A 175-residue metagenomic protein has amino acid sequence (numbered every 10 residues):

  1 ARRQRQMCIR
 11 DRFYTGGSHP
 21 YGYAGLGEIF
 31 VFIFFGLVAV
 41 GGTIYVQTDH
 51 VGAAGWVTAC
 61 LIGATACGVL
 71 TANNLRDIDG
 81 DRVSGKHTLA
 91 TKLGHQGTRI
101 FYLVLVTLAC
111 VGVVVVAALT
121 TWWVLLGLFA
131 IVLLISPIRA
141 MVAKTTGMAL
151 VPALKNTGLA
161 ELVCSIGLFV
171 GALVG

Functional and structural regions predicted by a protein language model:
A1-I9: Single conserved hydrophobic/aromatic residue that forms the stacking wall/gate of nucleotide- or nucleobase-binding
R3, A39-C60, V111-V124, L168-G175: Helix-coil boundary and interhelical linker segments in multi-pass alpha-helical membrane proteins
R3, G27-V31, A53-L61, F101-V104 (+2 more regions): Alpha-helical transmembrane segments of integral membrane proteins
R10, L105-V115, G127-P137, F169: Hydrophobic core of alpha-helical transmembrane segments in multi-pass integral membrane proteins
R10-G17, G42, C60-L75, F129-M141: Transmembrane alpha-helical segments that form the membrane-embedded catalytic/substrate-channel core of multi-pass
D11-F35, I78-V104, I138-F169: Interhelical loop and helix-boundary elements at the membrane-water interface of polytopic inner-membrane proteins
I29-I78, R82-S84, Q96-R99: Functional transmembrane core segments of multi-pass inner-membrane proteins
A39, T65-V69, A109-G112, L133-L134 (+2 more regions): Alpha-helical transmembrane segments of multipass membrane proteins
